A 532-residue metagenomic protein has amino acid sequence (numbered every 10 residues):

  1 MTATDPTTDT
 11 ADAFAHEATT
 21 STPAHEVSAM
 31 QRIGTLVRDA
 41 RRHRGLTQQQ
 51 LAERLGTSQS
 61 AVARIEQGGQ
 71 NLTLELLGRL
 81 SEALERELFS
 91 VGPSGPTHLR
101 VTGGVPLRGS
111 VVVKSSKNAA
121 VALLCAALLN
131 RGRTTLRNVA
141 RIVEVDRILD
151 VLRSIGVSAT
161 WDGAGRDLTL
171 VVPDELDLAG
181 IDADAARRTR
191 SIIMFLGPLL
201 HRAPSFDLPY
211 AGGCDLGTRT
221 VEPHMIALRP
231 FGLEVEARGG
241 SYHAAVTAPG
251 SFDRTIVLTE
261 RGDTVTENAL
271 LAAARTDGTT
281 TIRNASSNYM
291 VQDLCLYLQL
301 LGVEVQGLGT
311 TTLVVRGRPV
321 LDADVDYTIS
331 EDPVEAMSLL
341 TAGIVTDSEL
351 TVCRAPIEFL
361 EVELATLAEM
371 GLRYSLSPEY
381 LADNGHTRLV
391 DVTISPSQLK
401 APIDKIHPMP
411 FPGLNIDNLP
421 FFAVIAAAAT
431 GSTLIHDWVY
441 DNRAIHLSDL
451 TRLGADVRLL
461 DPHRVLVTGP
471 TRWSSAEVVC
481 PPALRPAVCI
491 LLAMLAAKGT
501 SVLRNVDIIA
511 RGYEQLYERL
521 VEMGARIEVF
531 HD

Functional and structural regions predicted by a protein language model:
M1-R32: N-terminal flexible/basic segments that precede or flank functional cores
T2-T4, D12, I33-G34, R44 (+2 more regions): Generic start-of-chain signal for non-secretory N-termini
R32-I33, T57: Alpha-helix N-cap/N′ positions at the starts of helices
T35-R54, R79: Short basic helix-loop element that most often maps to the first helix and adjoining turn of HTH DNA-binding modules
D39-A40, Q59-S60, R64, Q70-A83 (+1 more regions): Short, structured segments at the rim of ligand-binding sites
